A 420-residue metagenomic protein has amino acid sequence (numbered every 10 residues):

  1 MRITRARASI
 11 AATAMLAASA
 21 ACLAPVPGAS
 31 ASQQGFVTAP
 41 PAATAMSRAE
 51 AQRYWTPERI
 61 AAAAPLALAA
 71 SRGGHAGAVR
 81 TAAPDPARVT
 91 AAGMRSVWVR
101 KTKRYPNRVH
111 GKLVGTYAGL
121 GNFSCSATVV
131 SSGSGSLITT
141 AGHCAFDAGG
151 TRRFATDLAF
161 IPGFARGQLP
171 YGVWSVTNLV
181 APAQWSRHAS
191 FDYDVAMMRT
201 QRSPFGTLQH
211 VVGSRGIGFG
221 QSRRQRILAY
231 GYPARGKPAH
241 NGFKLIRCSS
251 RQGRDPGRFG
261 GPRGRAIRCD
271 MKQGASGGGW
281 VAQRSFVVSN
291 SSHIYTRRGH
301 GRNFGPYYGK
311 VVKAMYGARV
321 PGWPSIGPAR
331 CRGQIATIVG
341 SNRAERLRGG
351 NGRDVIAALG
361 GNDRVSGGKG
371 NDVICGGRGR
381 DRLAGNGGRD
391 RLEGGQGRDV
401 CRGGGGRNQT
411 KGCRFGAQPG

Functional and structural regions predicted by a protein language model:
M1-A31: Secretory targeting and sorting signals
A29-S131, I326: Protease-domain processing segments flanking chymotrypsin-fold serine proteases, especially trypsin-like
A92-G119, V130-S131, T151-G206: Conserved catalytic-core segment of clan PA serine endopeptidases
V176, F191-R268: Chymotrypsin/trypsin-fold serine protease catalytic domain
D270-N290: Catalytic nucleophile loop of clan PA
C331, V339-G340, G349, A358 (+6 more regions): Glycine-centered beta-turn/loop sites at beta-strand termini
R391-G420: Leucine-rich solenoid repeat scaffolds
